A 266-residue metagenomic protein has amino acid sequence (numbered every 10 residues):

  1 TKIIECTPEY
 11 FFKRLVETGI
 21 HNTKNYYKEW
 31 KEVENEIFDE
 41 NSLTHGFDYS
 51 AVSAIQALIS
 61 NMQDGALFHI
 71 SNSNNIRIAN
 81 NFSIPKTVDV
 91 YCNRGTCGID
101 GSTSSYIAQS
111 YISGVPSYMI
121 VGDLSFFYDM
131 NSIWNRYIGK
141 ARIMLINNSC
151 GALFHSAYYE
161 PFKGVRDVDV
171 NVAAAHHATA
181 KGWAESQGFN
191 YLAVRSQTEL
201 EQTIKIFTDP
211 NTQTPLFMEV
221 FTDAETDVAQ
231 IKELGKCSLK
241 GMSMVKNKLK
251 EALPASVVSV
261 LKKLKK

Functional and structural regions predicted by a protein language model:
T1, A66, P215: Conserved acidic residues
T1-K31, R136, I204, T208: Glycine-rich, acidic loop regions that bind phosphate or pyrophosphate groups
E5, E9, K24-E36, H45-V52 (+6 more regions): Electropositive phosphate-/nucleotide-binding environments in soluble metabolic enzymes
F12, W30-E34, I59-F68, W134-R142 (+1 more regions): Short, mixed-charge, low-aromatic patches
L15-H21, V33-E36, N61, G65 (+3 more regions): Change "in soluble alpha/beta enzymes" to "in soluble alpha/beta proteins
L15-K24, Q63-N72, A141-N147, P161-V170: Phosphate-binding glycine-rich loops and adjacent basic patches that engage nucleotide phosphates, nucleic-acid
K31-G114, L261-K265: Active-site diphosphate/adenylate-binding microenvironment
N81-K266: Thiamine diphosphate
